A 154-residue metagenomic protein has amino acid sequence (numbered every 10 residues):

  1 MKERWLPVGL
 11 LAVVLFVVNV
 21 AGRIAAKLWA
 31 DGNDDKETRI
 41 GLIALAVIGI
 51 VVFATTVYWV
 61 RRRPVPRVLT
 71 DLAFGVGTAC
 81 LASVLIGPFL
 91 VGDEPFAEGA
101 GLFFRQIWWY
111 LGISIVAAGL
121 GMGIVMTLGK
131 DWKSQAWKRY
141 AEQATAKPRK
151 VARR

Functional and structural regions predicted by a protein language model:
M1-I48: N-terminal signal-anchor transmembrane alpha-helix
K2-W5, V52-L72, G119-A144: Cytoplasmic membrane-interface segments at the C-terminal ends of transmembrane helices
L10-V18, A44-I48, A73-T78, A82 (+1 more regions): Hydrophobic faces of alpha-helical transmembrane segments in multi-pass integral membrane proteins
V18-A26, V52-T56, L81-L90, L120-L128: Alpha-helical membrane-inserting segments
A25-D34, V60-P64, F89-E94, E98 (+2 more regions): Membrane-interfacial segments
F74-E98: C-terminal halves and exits of single transmembrane alpha-helices
G92-R139: Alpha-helical membrane-associated segments of multi-pass integral membrane proteins
A141-R154: Cytosolic juxtamembrane regulatory segments of multi-pass membrane proteins
